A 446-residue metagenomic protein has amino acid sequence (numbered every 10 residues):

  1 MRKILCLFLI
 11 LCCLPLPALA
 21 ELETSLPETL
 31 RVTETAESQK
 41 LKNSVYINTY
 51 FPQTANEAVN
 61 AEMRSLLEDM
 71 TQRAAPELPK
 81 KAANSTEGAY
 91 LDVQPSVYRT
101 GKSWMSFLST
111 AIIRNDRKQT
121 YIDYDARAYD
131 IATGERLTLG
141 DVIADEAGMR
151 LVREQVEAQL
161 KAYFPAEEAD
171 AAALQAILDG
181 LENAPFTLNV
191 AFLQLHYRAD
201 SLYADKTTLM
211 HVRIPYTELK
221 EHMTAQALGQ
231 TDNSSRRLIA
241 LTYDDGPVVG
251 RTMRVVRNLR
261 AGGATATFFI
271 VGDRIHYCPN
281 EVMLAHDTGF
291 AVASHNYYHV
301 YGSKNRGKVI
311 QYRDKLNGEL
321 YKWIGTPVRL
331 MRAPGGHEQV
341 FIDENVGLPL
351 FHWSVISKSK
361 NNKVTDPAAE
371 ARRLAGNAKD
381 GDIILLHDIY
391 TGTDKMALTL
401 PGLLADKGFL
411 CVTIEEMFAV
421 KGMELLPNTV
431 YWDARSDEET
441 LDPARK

Functional and structural regions predicted by a protein language model:
R2-A20: Sec-dependent N-terminal signal peptides of Gram-positive bacterial secreted proteins and lipoproteins
A20-I239: Compositionally biased intrinsically disordered regions enriched in Thr/Gly
T54-N56, I112-N115, A199-Y203, D245-V249 (+7 more regions): Solvent-exposed loop/turn segments at secondary-structure junctions within structured extracellular/periplasmic domains
E57-A61, T120, I143-R150, G246-G250 (+5 more regions): Soluble non-cytosolic domains of exported or imported proteins
E218-S234, A261-G263, I275-H276, Y321 (+1 more regions): C-terminal domain-boundary segment and adjacent tail
T224-K304, V309, K315, E319: Active-site beta->alpha N-cap acidic-glycine motif
I239-T242, A266-I270, A291-N296, R329-A333 (+3 more regions): Structural recognition of the beta-strand scaffold that forms the well-ordered cores of secreted hydrolase catalytic
R251, H299-T326, H337-D380, T393-K395 (+1 more regions): Alpha-helical scaffold elements lining the catalytic groove of polysaccharide deacetylases
